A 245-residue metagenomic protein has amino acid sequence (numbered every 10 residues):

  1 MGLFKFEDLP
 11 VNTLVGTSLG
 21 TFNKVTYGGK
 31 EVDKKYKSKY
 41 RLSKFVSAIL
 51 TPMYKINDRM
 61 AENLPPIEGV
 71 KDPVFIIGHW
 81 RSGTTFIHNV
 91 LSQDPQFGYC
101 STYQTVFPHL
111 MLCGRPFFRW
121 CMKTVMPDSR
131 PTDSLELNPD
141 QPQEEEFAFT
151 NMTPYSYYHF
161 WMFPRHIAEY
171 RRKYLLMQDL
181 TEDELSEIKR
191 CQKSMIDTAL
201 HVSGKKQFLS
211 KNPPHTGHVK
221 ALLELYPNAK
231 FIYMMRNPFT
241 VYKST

Functional and structural regions predicted by a protein language model:
G2-P52: Charged, amphipathic alpha-helical linker segments immediately N-terminal to NTP-binding catalytic cores
K55-I76, F107-H109, G114-F117: N-terminal signal-anchor transmembrane helix
I76-Q93: Glycine-rich phosphate-binding P-loop
I77-H79, L209-P213, M235: Short His-Asn-centered micro-motif
Q93-Y103: Post-Walker A helix-loop "phosphate-sensing" segment adjacent to the P-loop in P-loop NTPases
V106-F208: PAPS-dependent sulfation machinery
M195-I196, K211-N212, V219: Ligand-binding pocket scaffold of soluble enzyme catalytic domains
K211, L222-T245: Conserved phosphate-donor/acceptor-positioning beta-strand/loop module used by diverse small-molecule
